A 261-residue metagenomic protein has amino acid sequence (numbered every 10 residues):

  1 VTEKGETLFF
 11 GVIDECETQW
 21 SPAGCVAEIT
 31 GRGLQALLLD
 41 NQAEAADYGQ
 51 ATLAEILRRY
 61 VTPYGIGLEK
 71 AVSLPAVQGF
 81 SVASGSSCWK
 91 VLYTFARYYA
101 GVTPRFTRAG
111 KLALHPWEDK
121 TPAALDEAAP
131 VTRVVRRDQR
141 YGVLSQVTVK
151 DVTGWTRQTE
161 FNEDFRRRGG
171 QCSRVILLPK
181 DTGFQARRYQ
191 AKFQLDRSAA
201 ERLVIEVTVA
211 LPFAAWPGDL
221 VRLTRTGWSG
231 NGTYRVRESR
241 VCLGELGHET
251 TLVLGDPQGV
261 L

Functional and structural regions predicted by a protein language model:
V1-E3, T7-E15: A contiguous strand-loop segment
K4, Y93, R97, V102-L246 (+1 more regions): Acidic, small/polar-enriched beta strand-loop surface segments
T7-G11, A27, G232-Y234, T250: Short beta-strand segments
F9-G11, A45-D47, T103-P104, L177-P179: Broad hydrophobic/π-residue packing in well-ordered secondary structure
E15-G33, C242-D256: Short, solvent-exposed secondary-structure boundary/capping segments
A23-R140: Charged- and aromatic-enriched interaction segments used to assemble and dock large macromolecular complexes
